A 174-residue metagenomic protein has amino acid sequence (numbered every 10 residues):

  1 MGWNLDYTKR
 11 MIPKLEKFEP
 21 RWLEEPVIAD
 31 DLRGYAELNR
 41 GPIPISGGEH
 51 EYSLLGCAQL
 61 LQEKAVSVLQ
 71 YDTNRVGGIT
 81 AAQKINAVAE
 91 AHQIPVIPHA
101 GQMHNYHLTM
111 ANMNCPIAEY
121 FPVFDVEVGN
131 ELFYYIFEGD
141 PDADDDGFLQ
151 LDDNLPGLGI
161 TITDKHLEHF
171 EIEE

Functional and structural regions predicted by a protein language model:
M1-L5, P44-S46: Active-site mouth loops of central-metabolism enzymes
G2, R75-V76, V123-D125, P156-G157 (+1 more regions): Short, glycine-/Ser/Thr-/acidic-enriched flexible segments
P13, W22, I28-F148: Shared catalytic-loop signature of beta/alpha-barrel
E16, L23, L155-P156: Domain-wide signal for the mature, well-folded portions of proteins, strongly enriched in nucleus-encoded organellar
E131-E174: C-terminal extensions of enzymes
